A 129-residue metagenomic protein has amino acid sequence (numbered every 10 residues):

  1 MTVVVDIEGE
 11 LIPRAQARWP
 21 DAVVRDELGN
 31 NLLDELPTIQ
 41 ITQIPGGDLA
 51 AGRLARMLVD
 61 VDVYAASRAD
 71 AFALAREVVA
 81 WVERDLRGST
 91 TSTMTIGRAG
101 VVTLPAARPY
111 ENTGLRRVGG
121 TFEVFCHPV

Functional and structural regions predicted by a protein language model:
M1-A51, D85-T95: Small/polar-rich, solvent-exposed N-terminal microdomains that initiate assembly or binding
M1-V5, V79, E123, P128-V129: N-terminal/domain-start segments enriched in small and hydrophobic, helix-friendly residues, covering either
N31, I44-G46, A66-R68, F125-V129: Generic structural motif
L49-R53, Y110-T113: Short, solvent-exposed beta-strand/turn "edge" segments of beta-rich domains on protein surfaces
L54-A71, R116-C126: Oligomerization/assembly interface segments of phage tail-like spikes and tubes
A66-R87: Extracellular/virion structural assembly segments
E83-V129: Acidic-leaning, charged glycine-interspersed low-complexity segments
